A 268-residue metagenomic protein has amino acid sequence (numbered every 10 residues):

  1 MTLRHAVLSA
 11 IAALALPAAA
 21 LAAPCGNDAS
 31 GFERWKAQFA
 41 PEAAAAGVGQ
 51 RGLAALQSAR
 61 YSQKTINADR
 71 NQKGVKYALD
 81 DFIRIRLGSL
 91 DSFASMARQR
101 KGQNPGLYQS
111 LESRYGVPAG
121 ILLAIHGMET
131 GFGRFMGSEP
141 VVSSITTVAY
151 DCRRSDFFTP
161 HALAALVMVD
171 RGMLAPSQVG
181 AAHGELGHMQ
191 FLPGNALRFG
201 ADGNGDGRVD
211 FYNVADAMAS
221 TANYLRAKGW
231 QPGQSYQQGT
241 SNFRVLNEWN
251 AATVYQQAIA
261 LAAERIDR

Functional and structural regions predicted by a protein language model:
M1-R4: N-terminal secretory signal peptides that target proteins for export/translocation
A6-A18: Bacterial N-terminal signal peptides
A20-A22: Boundary at the C-terminal end of the N-terminal hydrophobic targeting segment
P24-Y61: N-terminal mature-domain "stem" immediately C-terminal to a signal peptide or N-terminal signal-anchor/transmembrane
V48-R268: Catalytic glycan-binding domains that act on GlcNAc-containing polysaccharides
